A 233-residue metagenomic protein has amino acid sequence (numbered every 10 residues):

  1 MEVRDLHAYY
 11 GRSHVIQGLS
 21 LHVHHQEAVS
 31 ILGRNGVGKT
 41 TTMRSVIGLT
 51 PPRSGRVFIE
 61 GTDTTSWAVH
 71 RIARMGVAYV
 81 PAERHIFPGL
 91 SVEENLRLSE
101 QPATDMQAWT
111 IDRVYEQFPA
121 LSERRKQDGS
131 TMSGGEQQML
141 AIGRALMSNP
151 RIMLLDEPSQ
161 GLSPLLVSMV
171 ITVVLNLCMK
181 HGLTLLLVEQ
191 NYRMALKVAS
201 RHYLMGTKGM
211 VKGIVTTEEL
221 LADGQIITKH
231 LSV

Functional and structural regions predicted by a protein language model:
L32-R34: The feature captures the beta-strand-to-loop junction immediately N-terminal to the Walker
I47: Helix-to-loop junction immediately C-terminal to a conserved catalytic motif
P51, D63-R84, Q107, I111 (+2 more regions): ABC ATPase NBD coupling module
A145-L146: ABC ATPase C-loop
N149: Conserved catalytic motifs of ABC-family nucleotide-binding domains
V167-G182: Helical segment within the ABC ATPase nucleotide-binding domain
H202-V215: H-loop (His-switch) and adjacent beta-strand-loop-beta switch element of ABC-type ATPase nucleotide-binding domains
